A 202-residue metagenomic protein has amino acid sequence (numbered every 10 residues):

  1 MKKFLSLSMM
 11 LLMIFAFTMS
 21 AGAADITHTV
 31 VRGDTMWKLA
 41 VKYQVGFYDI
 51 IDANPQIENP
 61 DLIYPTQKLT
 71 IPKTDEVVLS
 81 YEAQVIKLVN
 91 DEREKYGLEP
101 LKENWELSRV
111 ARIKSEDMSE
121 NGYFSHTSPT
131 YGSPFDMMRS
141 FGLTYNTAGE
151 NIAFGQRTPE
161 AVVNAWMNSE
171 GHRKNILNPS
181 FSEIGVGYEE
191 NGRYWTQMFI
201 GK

Functional and structural regions predicted by a protein language model:
M1-A24: Sec-dependent N-terminal signal peptides of Gram-positive bacterial secreted proteins and lipoproteins
I26, K38, K42-V77: Extracellular LysM carbohydrate-binding repeats and other cell-envelope/extracellular binding modules
P60, K95-V110, G122-T130, G149 (+1 more regions): Surface-exposed patches in mature extracellular/periplasmic domains of secreted proteins
V78-M118: A short alpha-helix/helix-coil micro-patch that ends at or immediately precedes a cysteine
V110-R157, I176: Short, surface-exposed glycine/acidic/tryptophan-bearing loops
E150-K202: Disulfide-stabilized extracellular recognition modules
